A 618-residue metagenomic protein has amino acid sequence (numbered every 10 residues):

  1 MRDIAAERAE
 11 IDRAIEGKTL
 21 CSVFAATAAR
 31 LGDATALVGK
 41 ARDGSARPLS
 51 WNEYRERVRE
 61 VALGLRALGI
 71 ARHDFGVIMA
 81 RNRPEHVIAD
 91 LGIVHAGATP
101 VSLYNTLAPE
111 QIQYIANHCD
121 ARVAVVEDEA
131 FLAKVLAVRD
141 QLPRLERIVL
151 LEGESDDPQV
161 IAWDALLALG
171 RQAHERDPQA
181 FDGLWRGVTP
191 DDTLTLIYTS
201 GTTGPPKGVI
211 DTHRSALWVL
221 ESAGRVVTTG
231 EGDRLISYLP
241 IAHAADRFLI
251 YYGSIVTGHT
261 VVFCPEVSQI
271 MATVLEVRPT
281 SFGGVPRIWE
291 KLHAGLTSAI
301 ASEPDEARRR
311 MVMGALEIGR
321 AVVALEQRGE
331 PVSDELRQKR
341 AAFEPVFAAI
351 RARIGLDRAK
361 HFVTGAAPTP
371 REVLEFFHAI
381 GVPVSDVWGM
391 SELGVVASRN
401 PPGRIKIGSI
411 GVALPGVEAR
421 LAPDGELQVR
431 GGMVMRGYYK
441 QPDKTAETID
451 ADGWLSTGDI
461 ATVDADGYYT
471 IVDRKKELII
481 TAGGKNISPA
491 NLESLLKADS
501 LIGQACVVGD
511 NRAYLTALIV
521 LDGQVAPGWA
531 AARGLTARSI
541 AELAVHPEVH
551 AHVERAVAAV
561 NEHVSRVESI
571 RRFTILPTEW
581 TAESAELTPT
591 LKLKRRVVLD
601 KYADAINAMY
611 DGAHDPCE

Functional and structural regions predicted by a protein language model:
E16, L37-L91, A108-Q113, A162-G170 (+1 more regions): Conserved AMP-binding/adenylate-forming core of the ANL superfamily
G32-T35, I161, A168-Y198, P205 (+1 more regions): Conserved pre-ATP/AMP-binding loop-to-beta segment of ANL
R47-N52, R186, L194-L220: Conserved AMP-binding A3 loop
L68, H95-L169, H552-A558: Structural core segment of the AMP-binding/adenylate-forming
L107-A137, V219-I236, V267-S281, R353: Conserved ATP-dependent adenylate/AMP-binding module captured primarily in the ANL superfamily
L217-R234, I241-A348, R358, P383: Conserved AMP-binding/adenylation subdomain of ANL enzymes
A413-T481, A498, E618: Conserved ATP-binding/catalytic segment of the ANL
I479, Q504-C506, E554-E618: Conserved C-terminal "lid"/linker of ANL adenylate-forming enzymes
